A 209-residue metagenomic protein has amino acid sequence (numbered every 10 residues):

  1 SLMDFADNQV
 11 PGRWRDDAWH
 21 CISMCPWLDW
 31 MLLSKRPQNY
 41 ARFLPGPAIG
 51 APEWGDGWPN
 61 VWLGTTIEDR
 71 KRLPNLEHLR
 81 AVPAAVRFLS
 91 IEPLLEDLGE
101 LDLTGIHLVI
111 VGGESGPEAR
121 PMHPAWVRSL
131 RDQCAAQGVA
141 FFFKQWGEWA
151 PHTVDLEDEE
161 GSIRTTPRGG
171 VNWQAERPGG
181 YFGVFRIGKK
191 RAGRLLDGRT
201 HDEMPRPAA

Functional and structural regions predicted by a protein language model:
S1-E96, I106-M122: Core AdoMet radical
L95, E100-A209: Auxiliary Fe-S-binding modules of radical SAM enzymes
